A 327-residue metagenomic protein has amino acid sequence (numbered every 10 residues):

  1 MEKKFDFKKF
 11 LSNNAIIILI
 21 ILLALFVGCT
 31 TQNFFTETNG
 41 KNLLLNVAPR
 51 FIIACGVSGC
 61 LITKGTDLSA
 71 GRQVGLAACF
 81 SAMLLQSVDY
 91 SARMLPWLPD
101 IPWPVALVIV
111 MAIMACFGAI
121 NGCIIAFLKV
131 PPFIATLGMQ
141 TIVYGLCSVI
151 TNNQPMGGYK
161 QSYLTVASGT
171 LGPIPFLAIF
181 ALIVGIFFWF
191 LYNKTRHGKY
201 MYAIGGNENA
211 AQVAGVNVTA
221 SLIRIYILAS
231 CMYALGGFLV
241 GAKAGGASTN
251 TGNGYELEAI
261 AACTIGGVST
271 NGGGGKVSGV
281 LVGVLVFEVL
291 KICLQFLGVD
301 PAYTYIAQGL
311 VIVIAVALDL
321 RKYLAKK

Functional and structural regions predicted by a protein language model:
M1-A54, D89-V105: Membrane-interfacial amphipathic/re-entrant helices at transmembrane-helix boundaries
M1-L23, V213-A220, I292-K327: Cytosolic-side transmembrane-helix boundaries in multi-pass membrane proteins
K8, L128, P132-T195, S221-R224 (+2 more regions): Transmembrane helix-bundle core of multi-pass membrane transporters and related energy-transducing complexes
F26-T30, F35-V88, C123-K129, G267-V277 (+2 more regions): Single transmembrane alpha-helix segments in multi-pass membrane proteins
Q32-L45, S148-I150, T170, Y192 (+3 more regions): Inter-helical junctions in multi-pass inner-membrane proteins, predominant in energy-converting antiporter-like
D89-Q140, V282-G283: Alpha-helical transmembrane segments within multi-pass membrane transporters and channels
P102-V108, C116-N121, P173-A247: Helix-loop-helix "hairpin" substructures at the membrane interface of multi-pass membrane proteins
Y233, K243-G309: Transmembrane alpha-helical segments in multi-pass inner-membrane proteins
